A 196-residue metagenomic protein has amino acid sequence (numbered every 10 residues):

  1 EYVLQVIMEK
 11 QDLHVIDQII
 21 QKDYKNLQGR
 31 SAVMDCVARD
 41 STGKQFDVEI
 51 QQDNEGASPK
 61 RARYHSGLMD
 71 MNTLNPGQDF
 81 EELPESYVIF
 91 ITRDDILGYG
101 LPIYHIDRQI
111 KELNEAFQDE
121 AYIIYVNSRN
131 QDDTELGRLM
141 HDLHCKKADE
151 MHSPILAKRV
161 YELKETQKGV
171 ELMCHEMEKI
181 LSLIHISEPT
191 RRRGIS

Functional and structural regions predicted by a protein language model:
E1-I7, E188-S196: Short intrinsically disordered, low-complexity coil segments enriched in acidic
E1-Y122, D132-T134: Accessory alpha/beta interaction modules
K10-H14, N72, D149, V170 (+1 more regions): Generic macromolecular interface patches on structured domains
V37-T42, F46-Q51, G137-G194: Short, charged alpha-helical interaction segments and adjacent helix-coil junctions
S66, D70, R93, N130 (+2 more regions): Short amphipathic alpha-helical signal-transduction/dimerization elements
I123, N127-D142: Compact structured core domains
